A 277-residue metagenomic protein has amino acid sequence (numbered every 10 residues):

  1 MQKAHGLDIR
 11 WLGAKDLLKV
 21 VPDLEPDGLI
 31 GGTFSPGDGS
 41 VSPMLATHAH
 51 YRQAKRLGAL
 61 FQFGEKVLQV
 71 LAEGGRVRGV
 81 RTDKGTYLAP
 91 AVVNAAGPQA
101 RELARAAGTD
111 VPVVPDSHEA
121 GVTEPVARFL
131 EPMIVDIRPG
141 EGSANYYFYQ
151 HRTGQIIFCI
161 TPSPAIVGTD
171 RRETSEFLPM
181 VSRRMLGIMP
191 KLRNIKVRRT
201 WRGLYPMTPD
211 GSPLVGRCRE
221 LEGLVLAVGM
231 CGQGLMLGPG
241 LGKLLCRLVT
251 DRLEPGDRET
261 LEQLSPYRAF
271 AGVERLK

Functional and structural regions predicted by a protein language model:
M1-D16, P26, V111-V113, R252-E259: A short alpha-helix-loop-beta-strand transition element characteristic of N-terminal alpha/beta dinucleotide-binding
M1-V20, N145-Y146, I166-V167, E176 (+1 more regions): Dinucleotide-binding Rossmann-like beta1-alpha1 core, especially the glycine-rich loop that anchors the ADP
G13, F63-E65, R199: Short loop/edge segments at beta-strand edges and connector loops that shape dinucleotide/nucleotide cofactor-binding
G32-Q53, G97-Q99, F177-R184, M230 (+2 more regions): Mid-domain beta-loop-alpha active-site segment that forms a flexible, acidic cofactor/metal-binding surface
T33-P90: Helical element adjacent to the flavin cofactor pocket in flavoenzyme catalytic cores
L45-R56, G108, P190-K191, R247-T250: Oxidoreductase and adenylate-handling cofactor-binding alpha/beta cores
R76, T86-A89, A96-E222: Active-site substrate-recognition segment that forms the wall of the catalytic cavity or substrate channel
L186-K277: C-terminal catalytic lobe of FAD-dependent flavoproteins
